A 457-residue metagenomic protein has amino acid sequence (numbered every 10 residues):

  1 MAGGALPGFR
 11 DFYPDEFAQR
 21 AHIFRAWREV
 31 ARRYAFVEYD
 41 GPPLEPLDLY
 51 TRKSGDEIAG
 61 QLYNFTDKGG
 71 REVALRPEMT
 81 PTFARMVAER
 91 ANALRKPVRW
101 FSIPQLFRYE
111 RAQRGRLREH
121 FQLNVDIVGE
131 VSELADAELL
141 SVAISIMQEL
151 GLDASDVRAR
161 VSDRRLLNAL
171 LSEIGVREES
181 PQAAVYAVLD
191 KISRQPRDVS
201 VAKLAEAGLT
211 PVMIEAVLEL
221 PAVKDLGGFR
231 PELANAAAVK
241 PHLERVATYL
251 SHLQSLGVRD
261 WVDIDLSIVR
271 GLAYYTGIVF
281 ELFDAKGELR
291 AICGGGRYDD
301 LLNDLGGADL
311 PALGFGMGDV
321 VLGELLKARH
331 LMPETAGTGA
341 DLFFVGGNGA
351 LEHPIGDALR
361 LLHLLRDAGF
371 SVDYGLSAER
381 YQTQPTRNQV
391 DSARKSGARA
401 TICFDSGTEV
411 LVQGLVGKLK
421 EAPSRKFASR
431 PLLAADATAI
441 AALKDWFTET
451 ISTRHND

Functional and structural regions predicted by a protein language model:
M1-P81, E89, A137, S141 (+2 more regions): TRNA-binding/sensing appendages of the translation machinery
Q19-A35, E45-P46, G69, T80-N92 (+2 more regions): Positively charged, Gly/Ser-enriched RNA/tRNA-binding surfaces
G55, P196, A234-A237: Glycine-centered helix-coil hinge/cap
G60-G69, G175-L204, D284: Acidic, His- and aromatic-enriched active-site or binding-groove loops in soluble protein domains that engage sugars
L75, R95, Q113, L117-E119 (+4 more regions): Short, well-structured alpha-helical patches and their helix-loop capping segments that border functional surfaces
I144-Q148, R165-E173: Hydrophobic mid-domain F-helix/FG-region of cytochrome P450s
A154-R165, D263-S267: Short, surface-exposed recognition loops or helix-turn segments adjacent to catalytic cores
S172-A183, A187, I192-Q195, E352-F370: Acidic, Ser/Thr-rich low-complexity intrinsically disordered segments
